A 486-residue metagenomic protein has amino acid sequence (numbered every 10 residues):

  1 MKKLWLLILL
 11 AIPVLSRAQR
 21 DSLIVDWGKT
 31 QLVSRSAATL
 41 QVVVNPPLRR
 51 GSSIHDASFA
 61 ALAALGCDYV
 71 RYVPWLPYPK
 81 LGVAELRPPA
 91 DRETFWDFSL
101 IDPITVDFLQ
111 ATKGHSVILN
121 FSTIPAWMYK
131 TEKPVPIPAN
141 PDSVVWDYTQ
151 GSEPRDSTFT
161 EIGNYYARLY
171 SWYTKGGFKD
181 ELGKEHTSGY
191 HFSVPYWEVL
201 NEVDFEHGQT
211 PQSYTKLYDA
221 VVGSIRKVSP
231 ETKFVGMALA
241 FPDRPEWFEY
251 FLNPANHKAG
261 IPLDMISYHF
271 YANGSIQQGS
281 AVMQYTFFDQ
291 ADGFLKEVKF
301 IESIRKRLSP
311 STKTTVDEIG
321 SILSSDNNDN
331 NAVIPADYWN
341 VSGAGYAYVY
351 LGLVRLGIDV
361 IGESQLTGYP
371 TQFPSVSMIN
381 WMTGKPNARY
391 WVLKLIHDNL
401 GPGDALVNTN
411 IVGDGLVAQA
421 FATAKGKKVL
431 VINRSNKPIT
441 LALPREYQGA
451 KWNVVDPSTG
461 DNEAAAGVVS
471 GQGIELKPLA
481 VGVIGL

Functional and structural regions predicted by a protein language model:
M1-Q19: Bacterial Sec-dependent N-terminal signal peptides
A18-D68: Mature N-terminal, pre-catalytic/accessory segment of carbohydrate-active enzymes
L40, F108, L169, W197 (+5 more regions): Conserved, mostly hydrophobic/aromatic
L65-F287: Substrate-binding cleft and catalytic face of glycoside hydrolase catalytic domains, especially the flexible beta-alpha
N273-N328: Glycoside hydrolase catalytic-domain groove-lining segments
V316-D398, D404-L416: Aromatic/acidic polysaccharide-binding cleft in carbohydrate-active enzymes
V412-Q448, V455-P457, L479-V483: Carbohydrate-binding surface patches
A465-L486: C-terminal beta-strand-rich structural cap/linker in extracellular carbohydrate-active enzymes
